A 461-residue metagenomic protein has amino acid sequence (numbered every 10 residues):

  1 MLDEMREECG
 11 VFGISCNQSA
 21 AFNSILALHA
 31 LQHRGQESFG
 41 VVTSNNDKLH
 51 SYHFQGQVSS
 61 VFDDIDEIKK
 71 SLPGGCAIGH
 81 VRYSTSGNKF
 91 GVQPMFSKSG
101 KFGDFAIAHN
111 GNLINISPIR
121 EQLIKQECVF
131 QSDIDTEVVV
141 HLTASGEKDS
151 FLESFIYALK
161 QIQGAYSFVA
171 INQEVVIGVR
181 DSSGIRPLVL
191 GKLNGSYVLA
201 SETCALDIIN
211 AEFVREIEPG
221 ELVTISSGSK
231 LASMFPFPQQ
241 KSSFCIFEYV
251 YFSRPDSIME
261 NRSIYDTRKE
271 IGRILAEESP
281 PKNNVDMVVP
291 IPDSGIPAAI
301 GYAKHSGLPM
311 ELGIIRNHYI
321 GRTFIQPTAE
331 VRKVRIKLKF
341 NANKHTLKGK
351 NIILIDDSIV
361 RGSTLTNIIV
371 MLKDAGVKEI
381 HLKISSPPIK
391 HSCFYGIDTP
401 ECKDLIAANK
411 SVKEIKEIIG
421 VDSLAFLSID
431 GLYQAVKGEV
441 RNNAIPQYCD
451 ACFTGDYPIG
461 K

Functional and structural regions predicted by a protein language model:
M1-P219, T224-D286, I291, E379: Conserved short alpha-helical segments that host acidic/polar catalytic motifs at enzyme active sites
S19-A21, T85-S86, N115, I185-R186 (+7 more regions): Flexible loop/turn segments at secondary-structure boundaries
C128, K148-D149, P280-V285, K304-E311 (+2 more regions): Secondary-structure transition/capping motifs at alpha-helix termini and the adjoining loop/turn into the next element
S132, E137, M310-G321, I418-V436: A conserved beta-strand->alpha-helix junction
L159, E174-V175, N210-E216, P236 (+1 more regions): PRPP-dependent phosphoribosyltransferase catalytic core
V288, G295-Y302, S306, M310 (+1 more regions): Extended, hydrophobic alpha-helical segments in both membrane/secreted and soluble proteins
G307-I352, K390-I397: Short, glycine/charge-rich flexible loops or terminal/linker lids adjacent to PRPP-binding catalytic cores
N341-I355, I359-V360, I384, Y457-K461: Mobile, glycine- and charge-enriched loop segments and immediately flanking short secondary-structure elements within
